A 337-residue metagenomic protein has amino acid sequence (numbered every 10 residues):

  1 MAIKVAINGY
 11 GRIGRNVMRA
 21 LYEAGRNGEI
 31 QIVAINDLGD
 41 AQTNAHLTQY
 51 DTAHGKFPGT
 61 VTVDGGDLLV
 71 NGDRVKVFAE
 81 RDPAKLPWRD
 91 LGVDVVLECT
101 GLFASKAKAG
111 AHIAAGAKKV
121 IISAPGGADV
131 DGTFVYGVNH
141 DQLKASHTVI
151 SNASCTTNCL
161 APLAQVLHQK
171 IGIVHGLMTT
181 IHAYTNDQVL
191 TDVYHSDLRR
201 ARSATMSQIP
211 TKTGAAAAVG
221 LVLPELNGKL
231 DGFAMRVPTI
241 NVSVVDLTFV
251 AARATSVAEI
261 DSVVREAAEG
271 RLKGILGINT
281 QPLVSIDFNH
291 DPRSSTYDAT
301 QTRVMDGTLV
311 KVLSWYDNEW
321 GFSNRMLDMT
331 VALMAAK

Functional and structural regions predicted by a protein language model:
M1-A201, D328, A336-K337: N-terminal Rossmann-like NAD(P) cofactor-binding subdomain of oxidoreductases, focused on the glycine-rich
K4-N8, V149-S151, V245-A251, V310-Y316: Short glycine-rich or small-residue beta-strand-to-loop segments that form or flank ligand, phosphate, metal/Fe-S
R19, E23-P87, G172-H175, T180-V310: C-terminal substrate-binding/catalytic lobe of Rossmann-fold NAD(P)-dependent oxidoreductases
L97, A164, D261-V264, L313 (+1 more regions): A generic alpha-helix structural signal
N158, A254-T255, W320-G321: A generic structural signal for alpha-helix starts
N289-K337: NAD(P)-dependent Rossmann-like dehydrogenase/reductase catalytic/cofactor-binding core
